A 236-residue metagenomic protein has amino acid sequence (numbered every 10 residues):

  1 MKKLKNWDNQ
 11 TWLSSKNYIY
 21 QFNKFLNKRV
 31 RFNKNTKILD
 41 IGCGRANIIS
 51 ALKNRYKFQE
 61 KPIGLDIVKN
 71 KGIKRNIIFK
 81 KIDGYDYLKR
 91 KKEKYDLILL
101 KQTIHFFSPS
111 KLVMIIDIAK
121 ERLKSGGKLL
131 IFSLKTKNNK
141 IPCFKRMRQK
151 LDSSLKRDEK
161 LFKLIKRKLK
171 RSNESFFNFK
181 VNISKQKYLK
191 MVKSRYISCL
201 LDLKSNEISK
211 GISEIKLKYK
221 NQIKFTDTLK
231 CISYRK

Functional and structural regions predicted by a protein language model:
M1-K34, N47, A51: Conserved class I S-adenosyl-L-methionine
L39, G44-Y87: Class I SAM-dependent methyltransferase SAM/SAH-binding core
L99: A conserved beta-strand element that flanks and buttresses the S-adenosyl-L-methionine
Q102-T103: Short catalytic micro-motifs in class I SAM-dependent methyltransferases
V113-S125: A short glycine-rich, Lys/Arg-flanked "PGG" loop and its adjoining helix->strand segment in the class I
L130-K156: Conserved class I S-adenosyl-L-methionine
S154-L169: Short alpha-helix
N173-K236: Conserved Class I S-adenosyl-L-methionine
